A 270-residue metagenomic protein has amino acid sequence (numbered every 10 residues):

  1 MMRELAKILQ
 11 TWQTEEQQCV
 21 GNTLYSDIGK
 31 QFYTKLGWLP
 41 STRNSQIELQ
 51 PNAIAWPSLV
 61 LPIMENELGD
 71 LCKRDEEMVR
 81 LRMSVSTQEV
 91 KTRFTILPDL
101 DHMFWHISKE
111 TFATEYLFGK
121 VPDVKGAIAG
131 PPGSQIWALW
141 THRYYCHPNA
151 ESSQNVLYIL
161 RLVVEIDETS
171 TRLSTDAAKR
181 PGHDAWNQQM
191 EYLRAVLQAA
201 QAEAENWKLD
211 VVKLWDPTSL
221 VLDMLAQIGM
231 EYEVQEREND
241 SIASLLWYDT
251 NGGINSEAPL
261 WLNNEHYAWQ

Functional and structural regions predicted by a protein language model:
M1-S41: Active-site-proximal cofactor/substrate-binding loop regions of enzyme domains
A6, Q10, Q17, R93 (+7 more regions): Intrinsically disordered, low-complexity segments that are common in secreted/host-exposed effector and toxin peptides
Q18-N22, D123-G126, D210-V212: Residue-level recognition of the N-termini of beta-strands and the immediately preceding loop/turn
Y25, Q31-V60, R143-Q270: Active-site/acyl-donor-binding loops of N-acyltransferases
L39-L162, I166-T175: Amide-forming acyltransferase catalytic core, primarily the GNAT-like/NAT-type and related acyltransferase folds
